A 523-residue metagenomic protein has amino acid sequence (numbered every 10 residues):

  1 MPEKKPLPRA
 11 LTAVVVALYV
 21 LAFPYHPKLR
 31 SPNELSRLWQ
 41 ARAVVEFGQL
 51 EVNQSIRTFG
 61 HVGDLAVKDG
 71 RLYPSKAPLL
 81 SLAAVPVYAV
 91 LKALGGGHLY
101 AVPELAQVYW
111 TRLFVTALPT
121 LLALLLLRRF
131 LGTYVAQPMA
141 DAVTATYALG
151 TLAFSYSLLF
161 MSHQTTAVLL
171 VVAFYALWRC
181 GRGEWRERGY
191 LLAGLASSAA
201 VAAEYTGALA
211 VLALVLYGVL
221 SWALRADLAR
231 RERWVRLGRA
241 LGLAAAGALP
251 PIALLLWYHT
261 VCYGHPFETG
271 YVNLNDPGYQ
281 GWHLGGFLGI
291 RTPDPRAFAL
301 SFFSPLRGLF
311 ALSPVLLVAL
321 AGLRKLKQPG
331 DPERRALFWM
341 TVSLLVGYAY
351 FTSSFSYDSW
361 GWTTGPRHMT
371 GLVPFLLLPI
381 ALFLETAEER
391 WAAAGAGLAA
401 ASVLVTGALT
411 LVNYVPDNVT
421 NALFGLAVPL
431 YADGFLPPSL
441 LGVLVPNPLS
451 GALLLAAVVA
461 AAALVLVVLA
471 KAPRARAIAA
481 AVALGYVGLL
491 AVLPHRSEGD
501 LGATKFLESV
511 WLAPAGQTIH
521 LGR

Functional and structural regions predicted by a protein language model:
M1-R523: Membrane-proximal envelope and lipid/glycan-remodeling enzymes
